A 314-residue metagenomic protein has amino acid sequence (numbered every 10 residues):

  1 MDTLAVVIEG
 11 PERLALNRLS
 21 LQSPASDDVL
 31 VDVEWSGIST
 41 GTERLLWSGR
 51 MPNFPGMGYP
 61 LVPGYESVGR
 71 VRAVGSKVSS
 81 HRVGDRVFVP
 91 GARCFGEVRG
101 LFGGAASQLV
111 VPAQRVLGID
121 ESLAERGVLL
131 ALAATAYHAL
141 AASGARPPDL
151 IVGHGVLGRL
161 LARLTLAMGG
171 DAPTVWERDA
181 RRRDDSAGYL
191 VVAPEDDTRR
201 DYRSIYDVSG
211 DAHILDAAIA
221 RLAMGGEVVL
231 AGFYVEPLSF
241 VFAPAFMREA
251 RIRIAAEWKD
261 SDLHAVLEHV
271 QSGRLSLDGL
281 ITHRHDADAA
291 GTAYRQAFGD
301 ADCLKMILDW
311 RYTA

Functional and structural regions predicted by a protein language model:
M1, D216, D260-A314: C-terminal hydrophobic helical "lid"/dimerization subdomain of Rossmann-like NAD(P)H-dependent oxidoreductases
Q22-I38, R50-R93, S122-A124: Glycine-rich beta-strand-centered segment in the early N-terminal region that forms part of a ligand/cofactor-binding
W35, P90, Y206-V208, W310: Short, well-ordered coil/turn residues at beta-beta hairpins and beta-strand->alpha-helix junctions within
S80, V87-V152: NAD(P)H dinucleotide-binding glycine-rich loop of Rossmann-like/cofactor-binding domains, especially the beta1-alpha1
L123-D196: Mid-domain Rossmann-like dinucleotide-binding core that forms the NAD(H)/NADP(H) cofactor-binding site
W176-D179, V208, A256: N-terminal Rossmann-fold cofactor-binding loop
D197-I205: A short acidic, Gly/Pro-enriched loop at the edge of an enzyme's catalytic core that lines a small-molecule cofactor
A212-S272, W310-A314: Glycine-rich phosphate-binding loop and adjacent beta-alpha segment of Rossmann(oid) nucleotide-cofactor-binding
